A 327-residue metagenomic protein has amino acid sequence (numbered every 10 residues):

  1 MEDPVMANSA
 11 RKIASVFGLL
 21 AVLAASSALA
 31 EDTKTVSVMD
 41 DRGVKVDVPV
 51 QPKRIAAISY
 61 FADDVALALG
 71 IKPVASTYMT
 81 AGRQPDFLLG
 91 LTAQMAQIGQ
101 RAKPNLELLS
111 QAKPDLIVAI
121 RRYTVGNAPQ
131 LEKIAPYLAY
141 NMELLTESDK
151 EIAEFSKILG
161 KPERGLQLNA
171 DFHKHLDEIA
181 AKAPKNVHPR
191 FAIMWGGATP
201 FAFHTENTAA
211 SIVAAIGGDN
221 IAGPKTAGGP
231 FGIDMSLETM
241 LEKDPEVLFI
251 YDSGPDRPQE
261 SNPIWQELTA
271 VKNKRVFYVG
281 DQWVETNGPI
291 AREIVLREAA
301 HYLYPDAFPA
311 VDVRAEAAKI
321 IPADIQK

Functional and structural regions predicted by a protein language model:
E2-A7, I13, G18-L19, A25-F61 (+2 more regions): Bacterial Sec-exported substrate-binding components of ABC uptake systems
D41-G43, Q51, Y60-F61, I71 (+6 more regions): Solvent-exposed coil/turn segments that connect beta secondary-structure elements in extracytoplasmic/periplasmic
V46-V48, D63-A68, G82-F87, T199-H204 (+1 more regions): Short, solvent-exposed loop/turn elements at domain surfaces
P49-P52, S59, D63, L67 (+13 more regions): Extracytoplasmic/secreted envelope proteins and their assembly/folding machinery, especially bacterial periplasmic
Y60-L108: A short, structured surface patch at a secondary-structure boundary
V65-K72, M79, R101, A112-D115 (+11 more regions): Structured segments of extracytoplasmic/periplasmic soluble domains in secreted or envelope-associated proteins
L88-L145, A183-R190, G196, F201-V284: Binding-cleft/active-site segments that stabilize strongly anionic ligands or cofactors
I250-K327: Structured C-terminal subdomain patch of bacterial secreted/periplasmic proteins
